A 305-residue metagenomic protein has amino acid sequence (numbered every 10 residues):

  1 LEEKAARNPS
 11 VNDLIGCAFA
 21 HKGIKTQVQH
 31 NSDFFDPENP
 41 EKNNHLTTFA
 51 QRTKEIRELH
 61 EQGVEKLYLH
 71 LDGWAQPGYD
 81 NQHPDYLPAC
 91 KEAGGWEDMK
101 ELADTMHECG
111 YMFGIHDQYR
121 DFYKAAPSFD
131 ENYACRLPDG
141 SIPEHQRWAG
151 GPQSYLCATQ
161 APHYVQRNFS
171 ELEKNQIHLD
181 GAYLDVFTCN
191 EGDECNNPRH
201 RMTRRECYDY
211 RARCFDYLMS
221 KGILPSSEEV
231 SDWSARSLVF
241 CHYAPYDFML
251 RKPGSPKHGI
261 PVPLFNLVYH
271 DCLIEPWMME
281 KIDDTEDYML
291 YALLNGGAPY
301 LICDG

Functional and structural regions predicted by a protein language model:
L1, P40, A126, A134-G140 (+3 more regions): Active-site-proximal substrate-binding groove within the catalytic cores of carbohydrate-active enzymes
L1-Y111, R120: Conserved structural scaffold segments of CAZyme catalytic domains across common CAZy folds
E38-Q51, Y111-Q118, R147-V165: Charged, low-complexity, helix/coiled-coil-prone segments
L67-L71, F113-H116, A182-L184, P225-S227: Hydrophobic faces of well-ordered beta-strands that scaffold small-molecule active sites in alpha/beta enzyme cores
D72-Q76, Q118-F122, F187-C189, E228-D232: Active-site beta-loop-alpha junctions enriched in small/polar residues
G73-D85, V186-R199: Active-site-proximal loop/short-helix segments that contain or immediately flank catalytic acid/base residue(s)
Q82, A125-A126: Short, solvent-exposed loop/turn and secondary-structure capping segments
